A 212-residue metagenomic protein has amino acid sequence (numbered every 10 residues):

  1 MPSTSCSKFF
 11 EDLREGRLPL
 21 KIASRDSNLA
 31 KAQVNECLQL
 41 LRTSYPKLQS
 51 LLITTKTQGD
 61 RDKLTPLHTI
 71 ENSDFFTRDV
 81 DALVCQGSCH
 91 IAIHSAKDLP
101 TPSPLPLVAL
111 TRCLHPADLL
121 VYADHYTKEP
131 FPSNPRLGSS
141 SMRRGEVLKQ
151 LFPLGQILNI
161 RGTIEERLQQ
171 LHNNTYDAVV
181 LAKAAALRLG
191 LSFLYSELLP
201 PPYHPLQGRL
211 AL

Functional and structural regions predicted by a protein language model:
P2-L212: Domain-level signature for soluble enzymes in the chorismate/prephenate branch of the shikimate pathway
